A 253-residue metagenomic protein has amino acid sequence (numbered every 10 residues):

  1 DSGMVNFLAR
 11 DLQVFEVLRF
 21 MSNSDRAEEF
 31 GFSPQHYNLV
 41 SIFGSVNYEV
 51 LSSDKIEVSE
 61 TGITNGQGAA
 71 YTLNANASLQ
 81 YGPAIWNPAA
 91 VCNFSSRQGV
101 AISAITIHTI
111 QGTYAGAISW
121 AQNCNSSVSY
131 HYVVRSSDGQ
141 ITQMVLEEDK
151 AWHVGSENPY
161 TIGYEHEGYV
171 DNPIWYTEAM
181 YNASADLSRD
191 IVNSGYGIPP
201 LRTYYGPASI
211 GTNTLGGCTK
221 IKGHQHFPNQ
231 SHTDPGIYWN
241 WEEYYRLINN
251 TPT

Functional and structural regions predicted by a protein language model:
D1-G3: Cysteine-centric segments in proteins
V5-L8, L12-V14, L18-M21, R26-G155: N-terminal catalytic cores of peptidoglycan-degrading enzymes
G31, Q35, L39-Y81, I85 (+1 more regions): Basic/polar, cationic surfaces and motifs that engage anionic cell-wall and phosphate/carboxylate ligands
A104, P159-T161, K220: Structural motif
T113, V170, N229: Feature marks short, surface-exposed loop/turn motifs that line or immediately flank catalytic pockets and channel
W120-A121, E147-E148, N158, W175-N182: "Short basic amphipathic alpha-helical interaction patches in structured regions
G155-E165: A structural motif
G163-Y176: Substrate-binding clefts and substrate-entry loops adjacent to catalytic sites of polymer-processing enzymes acting on
